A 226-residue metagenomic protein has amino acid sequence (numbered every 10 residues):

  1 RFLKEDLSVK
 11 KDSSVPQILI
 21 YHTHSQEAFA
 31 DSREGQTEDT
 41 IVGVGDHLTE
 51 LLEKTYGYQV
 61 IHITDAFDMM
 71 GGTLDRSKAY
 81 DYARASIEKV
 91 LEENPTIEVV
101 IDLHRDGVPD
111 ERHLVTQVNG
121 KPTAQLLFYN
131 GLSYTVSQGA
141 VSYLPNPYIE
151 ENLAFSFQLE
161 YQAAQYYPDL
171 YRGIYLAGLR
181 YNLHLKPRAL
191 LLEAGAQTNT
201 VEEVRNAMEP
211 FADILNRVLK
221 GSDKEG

Functional and structural regions predicted by a protein language model:
R1-H22, A30: Non-catalytic propeptide/linker segments at domain boundaries
Q17-H22, V99-H104, L127-Y129, L191-E193: Soluble periplasmic/extracytoplasmic beta-strand elements of cell-envelope proteins
S25-A28, A66-M70, R105-D110, L132-V136 (+2 more regions): Solvent-exposed loop/turn segments at secondary-structure junctions within structured extracellular/periplasmic domains
R33-L48, L52-V115: Catalytic-core regions of hydrolytic enzymes
G35-G43, L74-D81, N146-A154, T198-N206: Soluble non-cytosolic domains of exported or imported proteins
P109-P145: A short, glycine/acidic-enriched catalytic loop
Y148-Y175: Active-site-adjacent substrate-binding region of metalloamidase/peptidase-like peptide-processing proteins
L170-G226: Active-site-adjacent mobile loop/cap segments within catalytic or ligand-binding domains
